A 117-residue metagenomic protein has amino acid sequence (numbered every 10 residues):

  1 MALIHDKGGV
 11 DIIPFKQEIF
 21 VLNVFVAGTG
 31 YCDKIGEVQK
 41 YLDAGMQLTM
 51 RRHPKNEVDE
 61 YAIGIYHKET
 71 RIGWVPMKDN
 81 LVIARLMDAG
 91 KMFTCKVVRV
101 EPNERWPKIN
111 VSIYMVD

Functional and structural regions predicted by a protein language model:
M1-D117: Conserved active-site motif detector
